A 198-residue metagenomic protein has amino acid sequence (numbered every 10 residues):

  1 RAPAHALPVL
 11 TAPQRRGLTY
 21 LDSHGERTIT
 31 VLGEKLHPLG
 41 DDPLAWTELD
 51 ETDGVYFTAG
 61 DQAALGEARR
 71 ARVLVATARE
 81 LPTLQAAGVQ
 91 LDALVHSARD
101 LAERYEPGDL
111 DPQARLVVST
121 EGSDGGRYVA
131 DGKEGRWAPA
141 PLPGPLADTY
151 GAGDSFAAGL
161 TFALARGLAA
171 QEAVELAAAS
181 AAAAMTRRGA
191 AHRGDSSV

Functional and structural regions predicted by a protein language model:
R1-D53: Conserved N-terminal subdomain of the carbohydrate kinase-like
L7, F57-T58, A76: Glycine- and other small-residue-rich loops at beta-strand/loop junctions that grip anionic moieties
D22, G33-E34, A59-D61, A78-E80 (+2 more regions): Short, structured patches in soluble enzyme cores that scaffold and shape functional sites
E34-G40, L74-R79, A140-P141: Short gly/ser/thr-rich secondary-structure transition/capping motifs
K35-P38, A63, P82, A102 (+2 more regions): Short, small-residue-enriched loops and turns at beta-alpha junctions that line or gate enzyme active sites
Y56-G66: Internal active-site segments that recognize and position negatively charged phosphoryl groups and nucleotide moieties
E67-W137: Conserved phosphate/ATP/ADP-binding segment of small-molecule kinases
P107-V198: Conserved phosphate-binding/catalytic region of the ribokinase-like
